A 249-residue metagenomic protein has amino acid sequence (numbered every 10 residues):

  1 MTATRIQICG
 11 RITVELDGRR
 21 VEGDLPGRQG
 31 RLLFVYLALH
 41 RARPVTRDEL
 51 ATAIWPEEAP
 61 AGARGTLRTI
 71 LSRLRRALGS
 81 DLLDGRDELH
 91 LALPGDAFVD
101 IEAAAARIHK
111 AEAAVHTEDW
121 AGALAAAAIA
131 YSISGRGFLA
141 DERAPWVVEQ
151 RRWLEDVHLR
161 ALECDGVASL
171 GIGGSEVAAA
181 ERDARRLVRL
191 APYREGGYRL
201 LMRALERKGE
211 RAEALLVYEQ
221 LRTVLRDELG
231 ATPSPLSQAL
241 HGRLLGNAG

Functional and structural regions predicted by a protein language model:
M1-Q7, L244-G249: Actinobacteria-biased recognition of intrinsically disordered, low-complexity terminal regions
T4-Q7, D81-R86: Short beta-strand
I6-I12, A77-L78: A short, compositionally biased
V14, F34: Gly/Thr-rich phosphate-binding loop signature of adenosyl cofactor/nucleotide-binding cores
R19-R28, V35-A42, W55-G65, L83-G249: Intrinsically disordered, charged and Pro/Gly-enriched terminal/linker segments that flank large helical-solenoid
P44-A53: Short acidic, hydrophobic short linear motifs in intrinsically disordered regions
L71, R75-G79, R222: C-terminal flanking helix
